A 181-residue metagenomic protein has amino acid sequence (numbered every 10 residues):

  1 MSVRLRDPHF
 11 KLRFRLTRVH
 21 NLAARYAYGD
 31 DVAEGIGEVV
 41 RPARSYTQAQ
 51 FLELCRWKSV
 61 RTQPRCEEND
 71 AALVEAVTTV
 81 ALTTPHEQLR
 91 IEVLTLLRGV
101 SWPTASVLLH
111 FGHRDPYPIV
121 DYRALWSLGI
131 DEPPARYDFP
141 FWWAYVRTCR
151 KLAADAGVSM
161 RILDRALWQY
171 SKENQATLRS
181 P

Functional and structural regions predicted by a protein language model:
M1-E53, S59, P118-P181: C-terminal accessory module of base-excision DNA glycosylases/AP lyases that mediates lesion recognition and DNA
V39-L96: Alpha-helical ds-nucleic-acid-binding substructure associated with the helix-hairpin-helix region of base-excision DNA
A81, P85, D115, P140: A short glycine-/small-residue-rich loop at the edge of a beta-strand within enzyme catalytic domains
E87-R90, T104, Y145: N-terminal alpha-helical segment
A105-H110: Short hydrophobic alpha-helical segments that form membrane-spanning helices or hydrophobic packing faces of helical
F111-Y117: Catalytic Zn2+-binding segment of zinc metalloproteases
